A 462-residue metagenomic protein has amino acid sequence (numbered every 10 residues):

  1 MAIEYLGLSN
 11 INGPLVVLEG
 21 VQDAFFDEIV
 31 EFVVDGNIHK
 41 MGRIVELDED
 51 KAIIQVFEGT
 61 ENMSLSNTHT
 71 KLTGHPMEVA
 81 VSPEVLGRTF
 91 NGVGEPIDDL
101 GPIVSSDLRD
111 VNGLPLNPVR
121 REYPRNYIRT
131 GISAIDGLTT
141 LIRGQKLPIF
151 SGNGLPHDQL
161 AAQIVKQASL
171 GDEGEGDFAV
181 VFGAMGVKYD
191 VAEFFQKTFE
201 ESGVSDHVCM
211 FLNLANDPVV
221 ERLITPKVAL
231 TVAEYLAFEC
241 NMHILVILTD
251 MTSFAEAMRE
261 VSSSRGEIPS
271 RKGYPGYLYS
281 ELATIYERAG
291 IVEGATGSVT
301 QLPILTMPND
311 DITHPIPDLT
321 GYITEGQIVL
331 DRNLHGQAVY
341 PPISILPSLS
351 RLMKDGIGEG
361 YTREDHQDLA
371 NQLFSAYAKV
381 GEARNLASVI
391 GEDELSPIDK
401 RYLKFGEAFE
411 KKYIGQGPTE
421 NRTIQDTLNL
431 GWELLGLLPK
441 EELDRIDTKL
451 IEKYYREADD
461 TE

Functional and structural regions predicted by a protein language model:
M1-E4, S9-T130: Acidic-enriched and Gly/Ser
L8, T461-E462: Polar low-complexity intrinsically disordered regions
I11, F90-G92, R129, I135 (+3 more regions): Short glycine/serine/threonine-biased micro-segments
T68-T70, M77, E84, P96-K146 (+4 more regions): P-loop NTPase nucleotide-binding/switch module
G137-T461: P-loop NTPase catalytic core
